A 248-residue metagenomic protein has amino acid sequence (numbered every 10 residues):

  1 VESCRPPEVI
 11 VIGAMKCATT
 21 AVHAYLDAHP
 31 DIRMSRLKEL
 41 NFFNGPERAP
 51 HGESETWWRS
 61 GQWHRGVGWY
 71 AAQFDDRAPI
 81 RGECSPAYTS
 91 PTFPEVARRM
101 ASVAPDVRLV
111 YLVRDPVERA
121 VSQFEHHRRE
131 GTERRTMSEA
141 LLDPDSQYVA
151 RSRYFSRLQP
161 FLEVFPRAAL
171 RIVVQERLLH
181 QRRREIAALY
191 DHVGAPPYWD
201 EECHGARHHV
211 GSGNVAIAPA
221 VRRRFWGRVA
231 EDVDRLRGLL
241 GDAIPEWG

Functional and structural regions predicted by a protein language model:
V1-S85, V103, V107, R128-S138 (+1 more regions): PAPS-dependent sulfotransferase catalytic core
T20-A21, F42-N44, T89-F93, V117-S122 (+2 more regions): Short catalytic/ligand-binding loop motif for oxyanion handling, primarily in non-cytosolic enzymes, centered on
L37-K38, R114, Q159-G248: The conserved 3'-phosphoadenosine-5'-phosphosulfate
W57, E83-Y88, M137-V149, E176 (+1 more regions): Surface-exposed cleft-lining segments at the edges of enzyme active sites
V67-A71, A97, L158-Q159, V233: Generic structural signal for well-ordered alpha-helices, preferentially at hydrophobic/aromatic core positions
G82, R108-V110, R171-V173: Hydrophobic/aromatic beta-strand patches that form the interior of the parallel beta-sheet core in alpha/beta enzyme
V103-Q123: Conserved phosphate-donor/acceptor-positioning beta-strand/loop module used by diverse small-molecule
S122-T132, I186: Aromatic- and acidic-residue-enriched segments that line the glycan-binding/catalytic groove of carbohydrate-active
